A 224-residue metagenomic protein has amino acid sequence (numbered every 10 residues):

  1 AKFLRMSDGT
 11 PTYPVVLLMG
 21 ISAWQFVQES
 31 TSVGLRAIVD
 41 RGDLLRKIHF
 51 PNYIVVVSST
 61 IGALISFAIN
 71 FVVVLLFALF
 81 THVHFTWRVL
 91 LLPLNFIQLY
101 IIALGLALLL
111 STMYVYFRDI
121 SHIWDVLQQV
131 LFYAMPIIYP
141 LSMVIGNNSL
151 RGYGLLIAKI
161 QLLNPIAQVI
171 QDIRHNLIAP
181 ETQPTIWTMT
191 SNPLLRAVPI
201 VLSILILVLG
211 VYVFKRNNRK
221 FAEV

Functional and structural regions predicted by a protein language model:
K2-D8, N52, V57-L127, L131 (+1 more regions): Alpha-helical transmembrane segments and their short interhelical loops
T12-F80, F132: Hydrophobic alpha-helical transmembrane segments of multi-pass membrane transport proteins
Q28-T31, I101-L110, I137-P140: Juxtamembrane membrane-interface segments at transmembrane alpha-helix termini
V33-I38, L108-Y114, S142-N148: A cytosolic-side transmembrane-helix exit/cap motif
L35-R46, S121-I138, S142, A167-I170 (+2 more regions): Transmembrane helical bundles of ABC transporter permease domains
D119, K215-V224: Short cytosolic juxtamembrane segments of multi-pass membrane proteins
M135-T188: Short hydrophobic, aromatic-rich alpha-helical segments embedded in or entering the lipid bilayer of multi-pass
